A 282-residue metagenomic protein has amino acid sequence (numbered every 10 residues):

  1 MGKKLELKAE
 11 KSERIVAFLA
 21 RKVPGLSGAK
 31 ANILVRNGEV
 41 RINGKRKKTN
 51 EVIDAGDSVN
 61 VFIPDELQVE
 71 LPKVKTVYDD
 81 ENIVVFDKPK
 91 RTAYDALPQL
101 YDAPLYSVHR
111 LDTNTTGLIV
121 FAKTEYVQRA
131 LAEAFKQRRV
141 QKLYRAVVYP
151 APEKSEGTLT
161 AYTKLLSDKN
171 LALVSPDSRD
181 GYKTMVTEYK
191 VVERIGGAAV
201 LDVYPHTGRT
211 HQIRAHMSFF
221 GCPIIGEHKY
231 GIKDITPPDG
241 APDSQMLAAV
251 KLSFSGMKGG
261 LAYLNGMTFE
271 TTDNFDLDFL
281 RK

Functional and structural regions predicted by a protein language model:
M1-I33, H206, R214-K282: Pseudouridine synthases involved in rRNA/tRNA modification
M1-K169, K183, N274-L280: RNA pseudouridine synthases
N43-T49, G197-V200, P238: Short alpha-helix capping/helix-loop boundary micro-motifs
K48-V52, D202, S244: Short, surface-exposed secondary-structure edge patches
V69-L71, R129-L131, N170-S175, G231-D239: A short, acidic/glycine-rich surface segment
T76, V148, E188-V191, I224: Conserved hydrophobic positions within beta-strands
Y101-A132, L165-F220, L247-K282: The conserved catalytic core of RNA pseudouridine synthases
